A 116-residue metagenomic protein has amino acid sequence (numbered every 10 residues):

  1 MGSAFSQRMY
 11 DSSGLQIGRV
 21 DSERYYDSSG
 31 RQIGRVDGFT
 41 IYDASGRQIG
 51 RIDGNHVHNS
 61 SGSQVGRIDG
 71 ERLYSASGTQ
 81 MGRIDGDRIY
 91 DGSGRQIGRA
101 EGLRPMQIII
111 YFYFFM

Functional and structural regions predicted by a protein language model:
M1-E23, D27-Q32, G38-F39, S45-Q48 (+2 more regions): Long terminal segments
